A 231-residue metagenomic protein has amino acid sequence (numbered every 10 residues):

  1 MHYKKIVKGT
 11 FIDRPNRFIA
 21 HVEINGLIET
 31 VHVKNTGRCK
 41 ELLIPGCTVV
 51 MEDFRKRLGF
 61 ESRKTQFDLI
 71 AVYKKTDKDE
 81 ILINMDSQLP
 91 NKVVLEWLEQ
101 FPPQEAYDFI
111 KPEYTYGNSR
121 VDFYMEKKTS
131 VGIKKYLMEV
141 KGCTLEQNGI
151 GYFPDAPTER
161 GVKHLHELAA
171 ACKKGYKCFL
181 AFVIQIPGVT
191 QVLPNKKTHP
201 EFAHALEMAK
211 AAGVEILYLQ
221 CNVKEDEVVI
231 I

Functional and structural regions predicted by a protein language model:
G9, V121-P154, L168: Conserved catalytic cores of phosphodiester-cleaving nucleases, focusing on short active-site segments
N16-H21: Short aromatic-glycine-enriched beta-strand elements
L27-L42: Beta-strand/loop nucleic-acid-binding surfaces
K40, D79-P112: Acidic-basic catalytic patches of nuclease active cores, encompassing PD-(D/E)XK and other metal-cofactor nuclease
P45-F60, Q220-C221: Flexible glycine-rich surface loops and low-complexity tracts that mediate binding to linear polymers
G59-E80: OB-fold/S1-family single-stranded nucleic acid-binding modules
G149-V162, H166-T198, Q220: Nucleic-acid nuclease catalytic cores
Q185-I231: Domain-level recognition of nuclease-like catalytic cores that cleave nucleotide substrates
